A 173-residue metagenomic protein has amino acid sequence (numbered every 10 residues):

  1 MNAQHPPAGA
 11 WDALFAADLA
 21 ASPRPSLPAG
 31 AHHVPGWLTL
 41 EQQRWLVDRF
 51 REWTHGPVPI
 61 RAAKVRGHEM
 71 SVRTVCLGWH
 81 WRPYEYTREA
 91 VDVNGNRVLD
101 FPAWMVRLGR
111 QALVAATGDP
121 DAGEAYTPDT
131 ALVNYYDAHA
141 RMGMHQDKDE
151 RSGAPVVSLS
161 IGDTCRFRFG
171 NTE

Functional and structural regions predicted by a protein language model:
M1-E173: Non-heme Fe(II) oxygenase metal-center motifs and adjacent flexible, charged/small-residue loops
